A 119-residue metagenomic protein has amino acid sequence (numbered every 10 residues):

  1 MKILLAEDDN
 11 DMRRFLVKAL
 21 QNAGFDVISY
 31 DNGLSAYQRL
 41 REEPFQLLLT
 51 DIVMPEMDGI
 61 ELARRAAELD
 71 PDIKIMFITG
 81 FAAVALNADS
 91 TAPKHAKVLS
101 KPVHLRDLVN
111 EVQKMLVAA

Functional and structural regions predicted by a protein language model:
E7: Conserved acidic carboxylate
R14-N22: Charged docking surfaces used in two-component/phosphorelay signaling
G24-D31, R39: Short hydrophobic/Thr-rich beta-strand motif most characteristic of the beta2 strand and flanking loop of CheY-like
N32, D58-E61: Acidic catalytic/metal-coordinating carboxylates
D51: Active-site residues of response regulator receiver
M54: Receiver (REC) domain active-site loop signature in two-component systems and cognate sites in sensor histidine kinases
E61, F81-S100, R106-K114: Alpha4 helix (beta4-alpha4-beta5 surface) of REC/receiver domains from two-component response regulators
